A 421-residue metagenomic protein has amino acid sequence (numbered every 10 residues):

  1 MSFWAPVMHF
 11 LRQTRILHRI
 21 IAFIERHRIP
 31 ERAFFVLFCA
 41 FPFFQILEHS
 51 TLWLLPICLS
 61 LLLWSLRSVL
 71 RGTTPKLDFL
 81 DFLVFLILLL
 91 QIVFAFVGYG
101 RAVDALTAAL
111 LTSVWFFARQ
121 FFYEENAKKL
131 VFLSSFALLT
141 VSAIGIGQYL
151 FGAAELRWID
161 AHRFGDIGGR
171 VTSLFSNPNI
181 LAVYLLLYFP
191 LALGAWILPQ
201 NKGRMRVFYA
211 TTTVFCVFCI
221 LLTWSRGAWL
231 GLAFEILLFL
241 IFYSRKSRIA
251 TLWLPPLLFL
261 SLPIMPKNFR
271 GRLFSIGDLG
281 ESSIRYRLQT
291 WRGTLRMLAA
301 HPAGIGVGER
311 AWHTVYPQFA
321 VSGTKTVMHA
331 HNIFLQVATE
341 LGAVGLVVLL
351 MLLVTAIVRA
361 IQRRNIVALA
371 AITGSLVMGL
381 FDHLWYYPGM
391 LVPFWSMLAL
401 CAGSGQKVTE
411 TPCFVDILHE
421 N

Functional and structural regions predicted by a protein language model:
T14-F35, F79-L80: N-terminal membrane topogenic signal
F34-L47, C58-W115, S134, T140 (+2 more regions): N-terminal hydrophobic segments of proteins, predominantly signal-anchor/transmembrane helices of inner/organellar
C39-P42, L61, I92, A109 (+10 more regions): Alpha-helical transmembrane segments of multi-pass inner-membrane proteins
I57-S65, L237, P255, N365-L380 (+1 more regions): Transmembrane alpha-helices of multi-pass inner-membrane enzymes
S68-L77, Q120-F132, W196-M205, Y243-S247 (+2 more regions): Membrane-interface junctions at the ends of membrane-embedded or membrane-associated helices
I159, D278-R292, R296, A303-L341: Long extracytoplasmic/lumenal interhelical loops at the membrane interface of multi-pass membrane proteins
D166-V171, L262-A299: Flexible juxtamembrane loops connecting transmembrane helices in multi-pass membrane enzymes that build or modify
L341-T355: Hydrophobic alpha-helical transmembrane segments
